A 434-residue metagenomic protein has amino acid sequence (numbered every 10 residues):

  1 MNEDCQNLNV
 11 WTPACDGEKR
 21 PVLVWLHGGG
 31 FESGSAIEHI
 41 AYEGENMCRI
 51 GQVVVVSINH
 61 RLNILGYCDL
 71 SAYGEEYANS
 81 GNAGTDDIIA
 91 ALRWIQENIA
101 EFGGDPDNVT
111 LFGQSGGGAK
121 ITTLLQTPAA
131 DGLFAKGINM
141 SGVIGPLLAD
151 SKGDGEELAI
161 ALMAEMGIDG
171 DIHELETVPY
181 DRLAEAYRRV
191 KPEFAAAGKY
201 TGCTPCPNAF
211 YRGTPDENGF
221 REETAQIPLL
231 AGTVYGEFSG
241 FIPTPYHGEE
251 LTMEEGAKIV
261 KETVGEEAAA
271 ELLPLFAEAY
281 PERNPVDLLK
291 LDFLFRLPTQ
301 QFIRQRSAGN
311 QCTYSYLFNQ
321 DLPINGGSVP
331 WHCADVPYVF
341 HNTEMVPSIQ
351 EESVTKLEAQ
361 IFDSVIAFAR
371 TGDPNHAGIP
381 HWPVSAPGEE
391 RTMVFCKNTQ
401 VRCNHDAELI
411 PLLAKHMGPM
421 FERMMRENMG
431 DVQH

Functional and structural regions predicted by a protein language model:
M1, P243, R296-H434: Mobile gating loops/cap/lid regions near enzyme active sites that modulate substrate access
M1-D16: N-terminal cap/lid segment of alpha/beta-hydrolase-fold proteins
N2-D4, L26-I89, R93-E101: Cap/lid segment of the alpha/beta-hydrolase catalytic domain
K19-G30, L229: Short beta-strand element of the alpha/beta-hydrolase
E97, D131, M140-G256, P285-Q305: Substrate-access "cap/lid" subdomains that shape and gate the entrance to catalytic or ligand-binding pockets
F102-Q114: Alpha/beta-hydrolase fold nucleophile elbow
L111, I138-M140: A short, hydrophobic beta-strand element of the alpha/beta-hydrolase
G118-A130: Short glycine-enriched nucleophile-adjacent loop and the immediately C-terminal alpha-helix near the catalytic center
